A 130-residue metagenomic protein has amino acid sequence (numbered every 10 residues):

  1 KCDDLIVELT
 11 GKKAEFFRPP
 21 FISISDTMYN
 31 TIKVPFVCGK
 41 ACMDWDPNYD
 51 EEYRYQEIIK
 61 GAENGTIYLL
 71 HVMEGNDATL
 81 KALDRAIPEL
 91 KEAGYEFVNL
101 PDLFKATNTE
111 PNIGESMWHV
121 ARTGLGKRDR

Functional and structural regions predicted by a protein language model:
K1, D50, A78, A82: Soluble or luminal CAZymes and related metallo-dependent hydrolases
K1-I22, Y55-H71, E89: CE4/NodB-like, metal-dependent polysaccharide N-deacetylase domain that modifies extracellular/periplasmic N-acetylated
K1-L5, C38-G39, E57-E63, E110-R130: Short, structured secondary-structure boundary patches
D4, Y29, V34, I87-P88: Short glycine-/small-residue-rich flexible loop motifs, especially phosphate/cofactor-binding loops
K13, S23-G61, Y95-T107: His/Asp/Glu-enriched short active-site or ligand-binding loop at hydrolase and phosphoryl-transfer sites
I24-M28, N76-K81: Extracytoplasmic/secreted cell-surface and envelope-processing proteins
C42-P47, L69-N76: Short, glycine/charged-rich beta-strand-loop motifs at protein surfaces that mediate ligand recognition and catalysis
D77-R130: C-terminal domain-boundary segment and adjacent tail
